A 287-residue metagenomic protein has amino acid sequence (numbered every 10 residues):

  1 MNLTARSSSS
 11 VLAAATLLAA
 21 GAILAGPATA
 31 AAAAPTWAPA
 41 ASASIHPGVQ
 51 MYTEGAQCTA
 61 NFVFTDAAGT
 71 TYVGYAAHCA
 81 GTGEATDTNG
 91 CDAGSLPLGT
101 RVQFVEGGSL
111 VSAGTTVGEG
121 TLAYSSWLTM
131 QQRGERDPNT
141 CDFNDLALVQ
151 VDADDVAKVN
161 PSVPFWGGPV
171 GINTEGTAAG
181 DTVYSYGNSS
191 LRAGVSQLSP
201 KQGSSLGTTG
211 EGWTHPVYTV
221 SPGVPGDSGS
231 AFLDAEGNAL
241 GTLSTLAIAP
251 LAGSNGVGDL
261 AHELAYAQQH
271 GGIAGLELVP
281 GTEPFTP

Functional and structural regions predicted by a protein language model:
M1-A33: Secretory targeting and sorting signals
S9, A14-A15, G21, S125 (+2 more regions): Generic N-terminal initiation segments characterized by hydrophobic and/or small/turn-forming residues
S9, A38, G48-Q50, V217-V220: Intrinsically disordered, low-complexity segments enriched in polar/charged residues with Gly/Pro, especially when
S10-L12, V183-Y186, D227, A231-D234: Primarily hydrophobic membrane-targeting regions of prokaryotic envelope proteins
A15-G26, F62-V63, V73, G94-P97 (+3 more regions): Hydrophobic alpha-helical membrane segments, chiefly transmembrane helices and signal peptide h-regions, characterized
A33-A67, G272-P287: Extracytoplasmic low-complexity, Pro/Thr/Ser/Ala/Gly-rich segments that lie immediately after a secretion/anchoring
H46, Y52-F62, D66-T208, D234-A235: Serine endopeptidase catalytic core focused on the charge-relay Asp
A157-G168, L191-P287: Active-site region of chymotrypsin-like
